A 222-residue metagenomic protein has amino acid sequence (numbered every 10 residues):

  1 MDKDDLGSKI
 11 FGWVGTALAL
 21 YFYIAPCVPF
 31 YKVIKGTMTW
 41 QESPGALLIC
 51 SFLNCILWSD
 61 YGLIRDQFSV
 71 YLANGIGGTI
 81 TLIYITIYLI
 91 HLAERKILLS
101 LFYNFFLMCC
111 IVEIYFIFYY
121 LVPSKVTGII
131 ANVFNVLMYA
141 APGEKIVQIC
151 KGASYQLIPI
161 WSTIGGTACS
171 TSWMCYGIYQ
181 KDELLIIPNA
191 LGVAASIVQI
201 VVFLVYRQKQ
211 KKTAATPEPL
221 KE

Functional and structural regions predicted by a protein language model:
M1-E222: Alpha-helical membrane-protein topology signature
